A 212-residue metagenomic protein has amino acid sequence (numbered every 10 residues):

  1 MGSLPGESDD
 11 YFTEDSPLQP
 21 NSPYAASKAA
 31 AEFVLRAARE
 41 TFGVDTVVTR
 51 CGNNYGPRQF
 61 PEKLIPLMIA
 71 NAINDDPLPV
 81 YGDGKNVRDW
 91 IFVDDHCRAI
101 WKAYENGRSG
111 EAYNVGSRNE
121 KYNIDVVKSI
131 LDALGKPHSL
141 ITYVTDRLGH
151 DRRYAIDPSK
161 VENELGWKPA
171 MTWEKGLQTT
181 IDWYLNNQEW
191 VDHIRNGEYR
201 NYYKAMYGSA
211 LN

Functional and structural regions predicted by a protein language model:
G2-S8, D75, P137: A short secondary-structure junction motif
S3-L4, N53-Q59, K85, E105 (+1 more regions): Active-site proximal helix/loop that lines the substrate pocket of Rossmann-like NAD(P)-dependent oxidoreductase domains
S3-V48, Y55, Q59-P61: Catalytic helix-loop patch of NAD(P)-dependent Rossmann-fold dehydrogenases
D9-D10, P17, P23, F60 (+4 more regions): Short capping/connector residues at structural and topological boundaries
A29, C51-N54, W90, P158: Generic detector of well-ordered alpha-helical packing
A30, G52-Y55, G116, E189: Residue-level detector of intrinsically disordered/flexible regions characterized by low predicted structural confidence
P66, A72-N212: C-terminal substrate-binding subdomain of Rossmann-fold SDR/epimerase-dehydratase oxidoreductases
